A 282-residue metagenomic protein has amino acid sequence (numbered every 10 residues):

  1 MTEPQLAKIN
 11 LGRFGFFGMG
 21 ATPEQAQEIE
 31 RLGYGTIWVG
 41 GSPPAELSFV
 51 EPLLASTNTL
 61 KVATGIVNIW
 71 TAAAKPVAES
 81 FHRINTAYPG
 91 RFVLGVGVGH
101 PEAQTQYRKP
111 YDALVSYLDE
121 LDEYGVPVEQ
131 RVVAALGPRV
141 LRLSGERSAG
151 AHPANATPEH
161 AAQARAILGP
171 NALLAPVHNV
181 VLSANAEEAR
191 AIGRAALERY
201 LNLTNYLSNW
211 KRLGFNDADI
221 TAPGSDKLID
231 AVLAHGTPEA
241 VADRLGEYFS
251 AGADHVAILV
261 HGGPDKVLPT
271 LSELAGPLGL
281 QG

Functional and structural regions predicted by a protein language model:
M1-G282: Active-site-adjacent structural elements that line small-molecule/cofactor binding pockets in enzymes
